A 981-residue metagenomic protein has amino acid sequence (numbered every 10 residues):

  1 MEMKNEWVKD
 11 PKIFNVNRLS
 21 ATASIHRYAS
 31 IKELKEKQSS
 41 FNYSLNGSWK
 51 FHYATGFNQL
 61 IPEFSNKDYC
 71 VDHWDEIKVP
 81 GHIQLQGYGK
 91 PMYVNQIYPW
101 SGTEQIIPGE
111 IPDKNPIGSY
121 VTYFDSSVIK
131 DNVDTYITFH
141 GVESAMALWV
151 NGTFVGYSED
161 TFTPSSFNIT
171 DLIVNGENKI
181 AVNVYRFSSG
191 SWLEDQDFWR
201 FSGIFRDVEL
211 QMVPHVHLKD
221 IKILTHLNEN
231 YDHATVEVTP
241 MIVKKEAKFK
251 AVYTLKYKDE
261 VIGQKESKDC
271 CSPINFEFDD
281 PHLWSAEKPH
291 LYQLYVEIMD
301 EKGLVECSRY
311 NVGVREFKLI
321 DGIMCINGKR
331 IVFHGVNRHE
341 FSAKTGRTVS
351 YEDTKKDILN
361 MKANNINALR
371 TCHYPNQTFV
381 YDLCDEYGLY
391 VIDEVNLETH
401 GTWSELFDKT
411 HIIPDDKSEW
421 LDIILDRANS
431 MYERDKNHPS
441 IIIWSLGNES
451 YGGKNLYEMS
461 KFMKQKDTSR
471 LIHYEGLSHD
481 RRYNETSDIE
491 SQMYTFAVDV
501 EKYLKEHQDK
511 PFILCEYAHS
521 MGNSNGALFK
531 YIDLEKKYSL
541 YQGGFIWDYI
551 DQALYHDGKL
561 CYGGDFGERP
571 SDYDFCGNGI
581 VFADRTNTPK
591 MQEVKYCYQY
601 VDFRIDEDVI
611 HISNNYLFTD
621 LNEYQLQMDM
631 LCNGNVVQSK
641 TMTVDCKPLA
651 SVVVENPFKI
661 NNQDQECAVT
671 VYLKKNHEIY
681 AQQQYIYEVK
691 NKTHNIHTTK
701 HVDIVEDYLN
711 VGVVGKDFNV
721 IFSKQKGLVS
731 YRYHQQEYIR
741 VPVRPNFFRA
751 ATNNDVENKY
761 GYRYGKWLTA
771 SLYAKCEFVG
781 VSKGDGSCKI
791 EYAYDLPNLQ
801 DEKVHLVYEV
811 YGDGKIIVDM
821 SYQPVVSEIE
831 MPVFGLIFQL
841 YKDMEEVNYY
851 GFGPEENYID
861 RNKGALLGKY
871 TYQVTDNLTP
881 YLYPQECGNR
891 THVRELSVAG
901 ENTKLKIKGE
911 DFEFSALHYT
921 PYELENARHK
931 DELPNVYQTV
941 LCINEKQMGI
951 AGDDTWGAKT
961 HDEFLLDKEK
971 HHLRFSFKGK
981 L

Functional and structural regions predicted by a protein language model:
M1-N15, L19, R27, K32-E36 (+8 more regions): Accessory beta-strand-rich segments of carbohydrate-active enzymes
M1-W100, N183, I532, S539 (+1 more regions): Accessory carbohydrate-binding/adhesion or oligomerization-edge regions at the termini of glycan-active proteins
E2-K35, T153, W192, G303-H611 (+2 more regions): Extended substrate-binding grooves/exosites of carbohydrate-active enzymes
H82-L85, K90-E110, E159-T161, I169-H233 (+9 more regions): An acidic-aromatic loop/edge-strand motif
L85, M92-V94, G141, R186 (+3 more regions): Beta-strand/loop-rich accessory regions of lumenal/periplasmic or secreted enzymes, predominantly carbohydrate-active
L148-V150, H233-S267, I274, L294 (+3 more regions): Beta-strand-rich binding/interaction modules
D171-E177, M241-I320, N662-Q663, C667-D703: Extended acidic/polar, glycine-enriched regions that form or flank non-catalytic beta-rich accessory modules
E194-L218, Q552-A553, K559-D606, H611-N635 (+5 more regions): Catalytic cores of secreted or luminal carbohydrate-active enzymes
